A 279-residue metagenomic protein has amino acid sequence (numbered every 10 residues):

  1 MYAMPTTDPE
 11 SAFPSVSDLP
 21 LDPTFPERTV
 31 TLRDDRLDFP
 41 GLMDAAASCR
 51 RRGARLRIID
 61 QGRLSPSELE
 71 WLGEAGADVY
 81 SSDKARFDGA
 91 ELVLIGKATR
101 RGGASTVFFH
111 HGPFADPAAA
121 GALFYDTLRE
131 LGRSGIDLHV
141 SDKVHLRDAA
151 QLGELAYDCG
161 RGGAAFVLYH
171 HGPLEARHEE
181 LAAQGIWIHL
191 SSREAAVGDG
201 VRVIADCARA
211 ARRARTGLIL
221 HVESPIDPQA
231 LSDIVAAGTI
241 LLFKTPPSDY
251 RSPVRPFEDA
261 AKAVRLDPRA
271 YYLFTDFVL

Functional and structural regions predicted by a protein language model:
M1-L279: General marker for long, soluble alpha-helical cores
